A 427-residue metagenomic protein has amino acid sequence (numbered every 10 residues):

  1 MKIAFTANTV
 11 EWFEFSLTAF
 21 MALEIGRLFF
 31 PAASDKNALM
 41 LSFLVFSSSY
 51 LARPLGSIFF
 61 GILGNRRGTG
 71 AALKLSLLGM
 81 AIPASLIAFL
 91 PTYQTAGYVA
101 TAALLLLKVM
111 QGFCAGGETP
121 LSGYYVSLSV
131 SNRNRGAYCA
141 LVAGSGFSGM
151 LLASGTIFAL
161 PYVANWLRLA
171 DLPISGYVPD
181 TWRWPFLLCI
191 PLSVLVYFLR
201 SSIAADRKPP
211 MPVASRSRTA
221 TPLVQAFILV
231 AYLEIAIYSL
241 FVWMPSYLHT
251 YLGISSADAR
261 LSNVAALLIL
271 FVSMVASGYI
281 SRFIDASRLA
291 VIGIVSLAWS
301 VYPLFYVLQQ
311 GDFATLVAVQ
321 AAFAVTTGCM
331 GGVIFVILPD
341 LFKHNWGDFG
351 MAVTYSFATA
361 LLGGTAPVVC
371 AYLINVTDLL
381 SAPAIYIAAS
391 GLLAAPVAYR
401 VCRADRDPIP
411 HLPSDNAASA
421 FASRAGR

Functional and structural regions predicted by a protein language model:
A19, T221-I269, G363-A366: Extracytoplasmic gate region of multi-pass secondary transporters
P31, L78-G97, S296-Q310: C-terminal ends and interior cores of transmembrane alpha-helices in multi-pass membrane transporters/permeases
G56-T69, S273-A286: Helix-to-loop junctions at the C-terminal end of transmembrane segments in multipass secondary transporters
A96-G116, A314-C329: Hydrophobic core of transmembrane alpha-helices in multi-pass small-molecule transporters, especially MFS/SLC-type
L107-G144: Cytoplasmic helix-loop-helix junction between adjacent transmembrane helices in 12-TM secondary transporters
G136-P161, L192, T354-A366: Glycine-rich segments within core transmembrane alpha-helices of 12-TM secondary carriers
R288-I334: C-terminal transmembrane helical hairpin of 12-TM major facilitator-type secondary transporters
H344-V376: A late C-terminal transmembrane helix in Major Facilitator Superfamily
